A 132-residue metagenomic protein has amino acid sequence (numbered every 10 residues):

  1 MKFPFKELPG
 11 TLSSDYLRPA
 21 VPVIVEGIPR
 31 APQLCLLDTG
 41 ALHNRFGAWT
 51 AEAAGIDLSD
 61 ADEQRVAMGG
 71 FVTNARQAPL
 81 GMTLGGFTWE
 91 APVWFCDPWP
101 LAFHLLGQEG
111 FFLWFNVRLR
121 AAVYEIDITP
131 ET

Functional and structural regions predicted by a protein language model:
M1-T132: Pepsin/retropepsin-fold aspartyl endopeptidases
